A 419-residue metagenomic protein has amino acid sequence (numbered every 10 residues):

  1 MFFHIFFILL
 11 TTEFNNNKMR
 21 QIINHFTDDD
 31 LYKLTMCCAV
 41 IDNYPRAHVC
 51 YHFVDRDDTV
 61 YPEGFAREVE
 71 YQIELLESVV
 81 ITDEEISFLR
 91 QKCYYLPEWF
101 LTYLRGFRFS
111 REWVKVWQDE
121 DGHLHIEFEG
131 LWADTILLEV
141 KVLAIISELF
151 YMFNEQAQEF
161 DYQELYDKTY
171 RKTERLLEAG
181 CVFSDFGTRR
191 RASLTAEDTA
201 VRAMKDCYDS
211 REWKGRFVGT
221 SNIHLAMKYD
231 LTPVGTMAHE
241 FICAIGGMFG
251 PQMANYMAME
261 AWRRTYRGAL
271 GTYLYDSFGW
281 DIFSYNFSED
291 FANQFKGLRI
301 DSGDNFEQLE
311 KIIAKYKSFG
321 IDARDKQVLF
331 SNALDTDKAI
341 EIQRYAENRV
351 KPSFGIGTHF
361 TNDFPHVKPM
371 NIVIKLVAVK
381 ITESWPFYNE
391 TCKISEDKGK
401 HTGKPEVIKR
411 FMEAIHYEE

Functional and structural regions predicted by a protein language model:
M1, T173-L176, Y316: Hydrophobic, Leu/Ile/Phe/Ala-enriched alpha-helical segments that form helix-helix packing faces
M1-K18: N-terminal amphipathic/basic-hydrophobic helices that include classical n-h-c signal peptides and signal-anchor
F14-A254, A258, R263, K375-E419: Ordered alpha/beta subdomains of enzyme catalytic regions
Y229, V234-E419: Glycine-rich phosphate/ribose-binding loops and adjacent secondary-structure elements that form binding surfaces
